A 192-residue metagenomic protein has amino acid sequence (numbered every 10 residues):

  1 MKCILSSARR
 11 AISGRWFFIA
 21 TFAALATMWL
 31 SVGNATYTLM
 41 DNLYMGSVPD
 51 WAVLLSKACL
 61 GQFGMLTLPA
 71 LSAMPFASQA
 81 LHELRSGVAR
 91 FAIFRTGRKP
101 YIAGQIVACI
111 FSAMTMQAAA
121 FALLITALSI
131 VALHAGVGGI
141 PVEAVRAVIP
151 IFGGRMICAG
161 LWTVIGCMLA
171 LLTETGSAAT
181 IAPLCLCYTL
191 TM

Functional and structural regions predicted by a protein language model:
M1-A24: Aromatic- and glycine-rich beta-strand/loop motifs that create alpha-glucan
W16, G97-K99, A103, T175-A178: Membrane-helix interface segments
I19-A23, A103-G104, M116, A179-P183: Hydrophobic core positions of alpha-helical segments in small-molecule transporters and transporter systems
L25-S78, A103-L171: Secretory targeting signals
L30-A35, T173-M192: Transmembrane helix segments
A77-F111: Helix-loop-helix units of permease transmembrane domains in multi-pass membrane transporters, especially ABC
E83, L171-L172: Helix-to-coil boundary motifs at intracellular loop junctions of multi-pass secondary transporters
